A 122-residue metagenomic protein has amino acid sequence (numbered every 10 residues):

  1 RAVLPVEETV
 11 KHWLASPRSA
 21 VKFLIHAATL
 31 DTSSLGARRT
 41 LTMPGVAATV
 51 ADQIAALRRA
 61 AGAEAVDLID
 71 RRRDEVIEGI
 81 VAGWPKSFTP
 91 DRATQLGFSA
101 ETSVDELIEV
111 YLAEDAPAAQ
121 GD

Functional and structural regions predicted by a protein language model:
R1-A15: A conserved pocket-lining segment of Rossmann-fold NAD(P)-dependent short-chain dehydrogenase/reductase
V10, M43, G83, G97: Short, flexible active-site loop motifs that bind/organize anionic cofactors or intermediates
A15, S19-V81, A118-Q120: Mid/C-terminal beta-alpha module of Rossmann-like enzyme folds, strongest in SDR-family dehydrogenases/epimerases
R18-V21, A51, D91, E101 (+1 more regions): Residues in well-ordered alpha-helical elements
R59, Q95-G97: Residues at alpha-helix termini
A65, A100-E101: Residue-level detector of short coil/turn "hinge" positions at structural boundaries
R71-R73, G83-Q95, T102-D122: Amphipathic terminal alpha-helices
